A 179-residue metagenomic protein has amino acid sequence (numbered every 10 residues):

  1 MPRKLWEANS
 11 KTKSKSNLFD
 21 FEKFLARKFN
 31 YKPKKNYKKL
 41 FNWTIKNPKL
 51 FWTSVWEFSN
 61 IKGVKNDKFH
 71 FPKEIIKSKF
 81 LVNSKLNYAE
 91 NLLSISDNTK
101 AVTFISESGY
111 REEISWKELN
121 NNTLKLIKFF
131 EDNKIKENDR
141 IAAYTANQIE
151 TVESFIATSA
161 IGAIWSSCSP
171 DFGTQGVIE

Functional and structural regions predicted by a protein language model:
M1-L25: Charged, compositionally biased N-terminal leader segments and the immediate start of the first structured element
R27-Y31, A89-S115: AMP-dependent adenylate-forming
K35-F41, I75-K85, I105-I114: Acyl-group handling in specialized metabolite and lipid biosynthesis
K38, I45, W56-E57: RNA-binding accessory domains that recognize and position tRNA/RNA substrates
T44, L93, L119, T123-L126 (+3 more regions): Adenylate-forming
T53-N66, V82-T103: A short N-terminal helical cap/helix-turn-helix that marks the beginning of AMP-binding/adenylate-forming
K79, F129-F172: Conserved AMP-binding/adenylate-forming
